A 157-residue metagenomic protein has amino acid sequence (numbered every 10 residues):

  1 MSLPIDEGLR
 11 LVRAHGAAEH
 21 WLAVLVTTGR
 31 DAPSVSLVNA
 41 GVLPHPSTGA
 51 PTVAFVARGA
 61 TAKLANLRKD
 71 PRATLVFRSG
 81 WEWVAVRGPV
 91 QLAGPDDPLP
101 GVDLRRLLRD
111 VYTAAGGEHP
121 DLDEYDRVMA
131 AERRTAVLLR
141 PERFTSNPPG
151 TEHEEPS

Functional and structural regions predicted by a protein language model:
M1-L22, S157: Extreme N-terminal tail/first-helix region
M1-L3, R10-R13, A32-V38, V42-A54 (+1 more regions): A broad, low-specificity signal for short, low-complexity segments enriched in glycine/proline and polar/charged
S2-D6, E82-S157: Charged, gly/pro-rich active-site loop segments
G8-V12, K63, L107: Hydrophobic alpha-helical segments typical of transmembrane helices and their membrane-interface/capping positions
R13-A18, A65-K69, A130: Alpha-helix boundary recognition
H15, R30, R78-G80, R127-M129: Generic marker of residues within folded, mature protein domains
H20-G59, A65-L67, A73-F77, A85-P89: Short beta-strand segments
